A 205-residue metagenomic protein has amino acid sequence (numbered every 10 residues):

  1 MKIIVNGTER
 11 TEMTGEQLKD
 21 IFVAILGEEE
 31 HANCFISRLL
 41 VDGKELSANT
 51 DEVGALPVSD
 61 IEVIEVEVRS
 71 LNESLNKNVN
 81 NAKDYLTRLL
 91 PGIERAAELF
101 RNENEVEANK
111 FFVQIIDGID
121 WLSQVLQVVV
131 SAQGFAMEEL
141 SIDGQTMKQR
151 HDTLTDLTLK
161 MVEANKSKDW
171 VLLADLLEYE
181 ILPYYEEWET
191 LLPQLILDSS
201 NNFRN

Functional and structural regions predicted by a protein language model:
I4-K19: Short, contiguous acidic and Ser/Thr-rich linear segments
E16-E30: Short amphipathic, charge-patterned alpha-helical segments
N33, S37-L39, K44-M137: Long amphipathic alpha-helical segments with strong coiled-coil/leucine-zipper propensity
N104-F111, D143, M147-R150, D169-L177: Residue-level recognition of alpha-helical structural elements
Q114-W121, T146, R150, L177-E180 (+1 more regions): Extended, amphipathic alpha-helices with heptad-repeat/coiled-coil or helix-bundle character that serve as
V130, M137-T153: Intrinsic, low-complexity N-terminal interaction/targeting segments
D152-N205: Alpha-helical oligomerization segments
